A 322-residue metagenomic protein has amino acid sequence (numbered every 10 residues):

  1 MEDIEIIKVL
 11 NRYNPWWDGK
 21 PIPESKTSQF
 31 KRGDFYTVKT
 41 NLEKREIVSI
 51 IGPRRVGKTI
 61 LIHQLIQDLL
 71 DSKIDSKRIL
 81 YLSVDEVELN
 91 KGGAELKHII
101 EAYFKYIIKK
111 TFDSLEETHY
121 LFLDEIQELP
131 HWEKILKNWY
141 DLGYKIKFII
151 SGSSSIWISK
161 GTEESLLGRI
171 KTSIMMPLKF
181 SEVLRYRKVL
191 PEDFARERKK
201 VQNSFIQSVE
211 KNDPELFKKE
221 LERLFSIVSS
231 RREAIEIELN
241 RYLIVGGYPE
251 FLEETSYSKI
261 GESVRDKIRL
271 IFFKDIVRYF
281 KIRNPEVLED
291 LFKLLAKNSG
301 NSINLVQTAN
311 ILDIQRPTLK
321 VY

Functional and structural regions predicted by a protein language model:
M1-K44: A short, basic N-terminal segment
I50: Hydrophobic anchor at the beta1->P-loop junction of P-loop NTPases
R55: Walker A (P-loop) phosphate-binding loop of P-loop NTPases
T59: Walker A/P-loop
L70-E86: Conserved catalytic segments around the Walker B and adjacent sensor/switch elements of P-loop NTPase domains
L82-E116: Short glycine-rich substrate-engagement loop in P-loop NTPases that contacts/grips substrate
K147-S153, I174: Structural recognition of the conserved hydrophobic beta-strand(s) that form the central parallel beta-sheet of P-loop
E163-L288, F292, A296: Interdomain motor-coupling "hinge/lid" segment immediately C-terminal to the ATP-binding subdomain of NTP-driven enzymes
